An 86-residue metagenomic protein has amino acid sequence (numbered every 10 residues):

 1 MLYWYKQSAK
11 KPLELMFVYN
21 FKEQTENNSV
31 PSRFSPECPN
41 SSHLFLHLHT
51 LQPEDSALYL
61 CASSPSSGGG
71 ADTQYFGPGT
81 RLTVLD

Functional and structural regions predicted by a protein language model:
M1-D86: Extracellular domains of the immunoglobulin superfamily
